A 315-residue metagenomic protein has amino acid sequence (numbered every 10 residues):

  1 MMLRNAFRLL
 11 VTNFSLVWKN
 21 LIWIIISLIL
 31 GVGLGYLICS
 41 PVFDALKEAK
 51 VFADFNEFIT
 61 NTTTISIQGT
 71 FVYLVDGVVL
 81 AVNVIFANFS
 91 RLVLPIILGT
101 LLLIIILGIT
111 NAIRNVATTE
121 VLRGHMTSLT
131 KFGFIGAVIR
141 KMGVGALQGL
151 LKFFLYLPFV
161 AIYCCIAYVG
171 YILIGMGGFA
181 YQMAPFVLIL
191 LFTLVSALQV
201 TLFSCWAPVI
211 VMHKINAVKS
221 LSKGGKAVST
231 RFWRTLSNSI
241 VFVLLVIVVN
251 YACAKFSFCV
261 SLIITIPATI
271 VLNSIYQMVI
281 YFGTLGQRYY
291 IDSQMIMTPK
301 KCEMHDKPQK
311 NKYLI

Functional and structural regions predicted by a protein language model:
L3-N5, V11, L21-I22, I26-L34 (+4 more regions): Juxtamembrane transition segments at transmembrane-helix termini in multipass membrane proteins
L9-L30, K141-L151: Alpha-helical transmembrane segments and their helix-start/interface "positive-inside/aromatic belt" motifs in integral
I22-W23, S27-I29, I104-V116: Hydrophobic transmembrane helix bundles of membrane-integrated enzymes that assemble and modify cell-envelope
D76-L107: Individual transmembrane alpha-helix segments
L98-I109, L150, F154, L190-V195 (+2 more regions): Hydrophobic alpha-helical transmembrane segments of multi-pass membrane proteins
L107-V138: Hydrophobic transmembrane alpha-helix segments characteristic of membrane transport and insertion machinery
I139-G175, L191-F203: Hydrophobic alpha-helical segments embedded in or immediately adjacent to the lipid bilayer of multipass inner-membrane
I166-G178, V248-F258: Juxtamembrane "helix-exit" motif on the non-cytosolic side of transmembrane helices
